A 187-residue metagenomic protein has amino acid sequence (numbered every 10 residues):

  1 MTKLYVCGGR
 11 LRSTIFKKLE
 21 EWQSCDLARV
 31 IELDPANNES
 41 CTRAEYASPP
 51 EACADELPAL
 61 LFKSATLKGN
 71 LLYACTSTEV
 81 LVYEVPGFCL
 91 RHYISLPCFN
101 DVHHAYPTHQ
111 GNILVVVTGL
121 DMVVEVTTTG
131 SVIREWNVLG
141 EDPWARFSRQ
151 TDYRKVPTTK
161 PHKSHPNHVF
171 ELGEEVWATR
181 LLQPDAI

Functional and structural regions predicted by a protein language model:
Y5-C25, A59-F62, S148-R149, R154-P161 (+1 more regions): Short, conserved, GDST-rich strand-edge loop motifs in beta-rich repeat architectures
V6-C25, Y73-S77, V115-L120, A178-Q183: Conserved beta-strand positions in repeat-built beta-propeller and related beta-rich domains
W22-P35, T129: Beta-propeller blade signature
D26, L61, D101, G119 (+2 more regions): Beta-rich catalytic cores
V30, V80-V82, D121-V124, P184-I187: Structural signal for beta-propeller blades
P35-A36, E84-F88, T127-G130: Short loop/turn segments that connect beta-strands within beta-propeller blades
S40-L57, I94-C98, I133-S164: Surface-exposed loop and turn segments in beta-propeller and other repeat-based domains that flank or scaffold
T66-G69, T108-Q110, E171-G173: Residue-level detector of Asp-centered blade-edge/turn motifs that repeat once per structural unit in beta-propeller
